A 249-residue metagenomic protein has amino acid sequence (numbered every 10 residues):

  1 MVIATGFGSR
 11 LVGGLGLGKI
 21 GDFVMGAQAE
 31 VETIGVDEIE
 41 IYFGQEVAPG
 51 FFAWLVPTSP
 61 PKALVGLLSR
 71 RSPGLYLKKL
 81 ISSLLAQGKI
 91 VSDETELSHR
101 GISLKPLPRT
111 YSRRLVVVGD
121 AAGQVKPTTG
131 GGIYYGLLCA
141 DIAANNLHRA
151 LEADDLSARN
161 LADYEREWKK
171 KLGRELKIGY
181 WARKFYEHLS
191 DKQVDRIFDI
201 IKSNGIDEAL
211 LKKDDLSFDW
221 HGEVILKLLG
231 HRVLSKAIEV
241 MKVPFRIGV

Functional and structural regions predicted by a protein language model:
M1-E94, S103, L107-Y111, G123: Predominantly flavin-linked oxidoreductase catalytic cores and closely associated redox partners
I3, D120, S190: Conserved acidic functional residues
T5-F23, L67-L80, L97-I102, P127-T129 (+3 more regions): Short, charge-rich amphipathic segments
Y42, F51-W54, Y134-Y135, Y164 (+2 more regions): Aromatic side chains
R71-L147, L151-E152, A158-A162: FAD/FMN-dependent oxidoreductases across multiple families
H148-V249: C-terminal helical "tail/cap" subdomain of flavin- and related membrane-associated enzymes
